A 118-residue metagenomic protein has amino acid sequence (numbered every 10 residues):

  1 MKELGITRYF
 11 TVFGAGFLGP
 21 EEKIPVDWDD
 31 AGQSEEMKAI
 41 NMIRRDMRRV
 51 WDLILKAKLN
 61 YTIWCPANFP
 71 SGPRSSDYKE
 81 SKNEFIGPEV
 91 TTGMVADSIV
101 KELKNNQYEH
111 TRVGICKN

Functional and structural regions predicted by a protein language model:
M1: Glycine/small-residue-rich loop that forms an oxyanion/phosphate-binding "nest" at active or ligand-binding sites
L4-R8, V12-N118: Oxidoreductase cofactor-interface core, primarily capturing Rossmann-like NAD(P)-dependent enzymes
